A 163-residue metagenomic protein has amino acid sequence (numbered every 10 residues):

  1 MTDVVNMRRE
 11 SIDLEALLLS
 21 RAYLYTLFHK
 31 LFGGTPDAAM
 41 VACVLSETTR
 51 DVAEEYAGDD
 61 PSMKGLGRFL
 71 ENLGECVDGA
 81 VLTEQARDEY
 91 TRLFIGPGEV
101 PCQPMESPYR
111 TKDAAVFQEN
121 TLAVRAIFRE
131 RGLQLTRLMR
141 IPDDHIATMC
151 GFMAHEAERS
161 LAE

Functional and structural regions predicted by a protein language model:
M1-E163: Surface/interface-facing alpha-helical segments and adjacent flexible terminal/loop regions used for partner/assembly
